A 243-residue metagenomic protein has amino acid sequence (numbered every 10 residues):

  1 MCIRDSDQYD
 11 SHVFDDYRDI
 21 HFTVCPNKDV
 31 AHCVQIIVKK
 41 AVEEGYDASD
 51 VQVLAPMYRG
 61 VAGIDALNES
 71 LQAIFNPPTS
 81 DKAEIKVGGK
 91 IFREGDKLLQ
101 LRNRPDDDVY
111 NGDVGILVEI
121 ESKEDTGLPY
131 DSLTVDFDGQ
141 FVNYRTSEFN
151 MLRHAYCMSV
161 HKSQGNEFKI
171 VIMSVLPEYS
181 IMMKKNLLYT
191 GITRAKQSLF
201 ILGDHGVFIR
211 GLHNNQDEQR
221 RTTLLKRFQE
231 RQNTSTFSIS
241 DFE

Functional and structural regions predicted by a protein language model:
R4-L99, R104-D107: Conserved helicase motor core of P-loop NTPases
Q100, N111-E243: C-terminal accessory regions
